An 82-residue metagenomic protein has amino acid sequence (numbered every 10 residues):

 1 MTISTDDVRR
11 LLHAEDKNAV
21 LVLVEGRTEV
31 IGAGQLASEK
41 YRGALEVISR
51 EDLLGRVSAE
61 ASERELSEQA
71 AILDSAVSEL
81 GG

Functional and structural regions predicted by a protein language model:
M1-I3, R10-L11, E15, A33-G82: N-terminal non-globular leader segments, chiefly Sec-dependent signal peptides
V8, D16-V20, E25-T28: Short, surface-exposed beta-edge/turn micro-motifs
